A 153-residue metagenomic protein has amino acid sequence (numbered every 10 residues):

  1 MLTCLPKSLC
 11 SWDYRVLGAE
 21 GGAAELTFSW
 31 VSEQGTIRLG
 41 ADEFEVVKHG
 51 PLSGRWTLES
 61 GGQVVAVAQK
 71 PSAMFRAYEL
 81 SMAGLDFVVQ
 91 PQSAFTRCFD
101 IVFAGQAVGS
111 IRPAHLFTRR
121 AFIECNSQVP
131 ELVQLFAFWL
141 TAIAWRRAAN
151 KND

Functional and structural regions predicted by a protein language model:
M1-A77, D86, A107, R112-D153: N-terminal targeting and processing segments
R76, F95-R97: A beta-strand-dominated structural motif
S81-S93: Mid-chain, well-packed structural core segment of small domains
R97-F99, R112: Beta-strand-enriched cores of mature, soluble protein domains
